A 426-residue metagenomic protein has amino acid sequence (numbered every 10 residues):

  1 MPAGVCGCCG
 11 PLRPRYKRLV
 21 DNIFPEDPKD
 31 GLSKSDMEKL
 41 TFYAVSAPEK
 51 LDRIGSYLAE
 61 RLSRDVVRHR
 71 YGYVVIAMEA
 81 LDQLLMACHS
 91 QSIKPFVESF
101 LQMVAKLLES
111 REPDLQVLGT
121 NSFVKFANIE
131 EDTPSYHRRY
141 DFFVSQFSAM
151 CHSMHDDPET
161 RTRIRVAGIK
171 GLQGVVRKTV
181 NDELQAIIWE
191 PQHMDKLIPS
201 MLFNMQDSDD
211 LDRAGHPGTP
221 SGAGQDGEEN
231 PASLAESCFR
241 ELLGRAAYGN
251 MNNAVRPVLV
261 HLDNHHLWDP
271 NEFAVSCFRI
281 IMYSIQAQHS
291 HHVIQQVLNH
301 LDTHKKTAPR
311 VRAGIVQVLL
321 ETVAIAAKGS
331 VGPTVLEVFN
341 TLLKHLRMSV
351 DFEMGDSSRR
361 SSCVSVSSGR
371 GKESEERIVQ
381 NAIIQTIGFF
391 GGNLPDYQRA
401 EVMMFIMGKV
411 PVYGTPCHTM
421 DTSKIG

Functional and structural regions predicted by a protein language model:
M1-G55: N-terminal alpha-helical scaffolding segments that mark the starts of alpha-solenoid/helical-repeat architectures
P2-C9, L40-L51, V66-R70, C88-V97 (+14 more regions): HEAT/armadillo-like alpha-solenoid scaffolds in large eukaryotic assembly and transport factors
R15, L19, Y57, Q146 (+5 more regions): Charge-rich, solvent-exposed alpha-helical interaction surfaces
P25-T41, I54-R61, R70-L85, D114-I129 (+11 more regions): HEAT-repeat alpha-solenoid elements in large eukaryotic scaffold proteins
A59, Q102-R111, Q116, D302 (+1 more regions): Phosphoinositide-driven peripheral membrane association surfaces in eukaryotic signaling/cytoskeletal regulators
V104, S200-D209, L342-V350, K409-P411: Long, well-ordered core segments of solenoidal/helical folds
